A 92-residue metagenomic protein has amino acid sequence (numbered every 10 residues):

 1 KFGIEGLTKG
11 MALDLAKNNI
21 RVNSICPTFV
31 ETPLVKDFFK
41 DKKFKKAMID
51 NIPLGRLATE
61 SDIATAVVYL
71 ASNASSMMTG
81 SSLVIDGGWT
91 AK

Functional and structural regions predicted by a protein language model:
F2-D14: Conserved catalytic helix of short-chain dehydrogenase/reductases
E5, V22, C26-D37: Short, flexible catalytic-loop segment of classical short-chain dehydrogenase/reductase
L15-K17, V30, A58, A71: A short hydrophobic alpha-helix cap/turn motif
A16, R21, M78-G80: Short, small/polar-rich loop/turn modules that mediate ligand/substrate recognition or access, typified
S24, K46-A74, M78, G87: C-terminal helical subdomain
W89-K92: Short hydrophobic/aromatic patches at helix-to-coil boundaries
